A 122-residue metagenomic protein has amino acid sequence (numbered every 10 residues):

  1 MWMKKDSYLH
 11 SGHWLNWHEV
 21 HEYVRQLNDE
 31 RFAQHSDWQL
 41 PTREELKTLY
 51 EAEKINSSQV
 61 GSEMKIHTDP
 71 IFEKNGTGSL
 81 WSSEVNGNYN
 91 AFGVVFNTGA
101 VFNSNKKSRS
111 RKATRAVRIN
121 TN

Functional and structural regions predicted by a protein language model:
M1-W38, A113-V117: Extracellular adhesion/carbohydrate-recognition regions
D6, E45, V85, R118-N120: Short, flexible loop/turn elements at secondary-structure junctions
S7, S83, F96: Active-site donor-binding loop signature of nucleotide-sugar glycosyltransferases
S11, N88, N122: Flexible, glycine-rich phosphate/dinucleotide-binding loops and adjacent beta-alpha linkers at cofactor/substrate
H21-D37, R43-G93: An exposed tryptophan-centered "aromatic clamp" motif
E51-I55, N88-A113: Repeated polar recognition positions within modular binding domains
S79-W81, N105-N122: Short, structured beta-strand segments at or near domain termini in extracellular proteins/domains
